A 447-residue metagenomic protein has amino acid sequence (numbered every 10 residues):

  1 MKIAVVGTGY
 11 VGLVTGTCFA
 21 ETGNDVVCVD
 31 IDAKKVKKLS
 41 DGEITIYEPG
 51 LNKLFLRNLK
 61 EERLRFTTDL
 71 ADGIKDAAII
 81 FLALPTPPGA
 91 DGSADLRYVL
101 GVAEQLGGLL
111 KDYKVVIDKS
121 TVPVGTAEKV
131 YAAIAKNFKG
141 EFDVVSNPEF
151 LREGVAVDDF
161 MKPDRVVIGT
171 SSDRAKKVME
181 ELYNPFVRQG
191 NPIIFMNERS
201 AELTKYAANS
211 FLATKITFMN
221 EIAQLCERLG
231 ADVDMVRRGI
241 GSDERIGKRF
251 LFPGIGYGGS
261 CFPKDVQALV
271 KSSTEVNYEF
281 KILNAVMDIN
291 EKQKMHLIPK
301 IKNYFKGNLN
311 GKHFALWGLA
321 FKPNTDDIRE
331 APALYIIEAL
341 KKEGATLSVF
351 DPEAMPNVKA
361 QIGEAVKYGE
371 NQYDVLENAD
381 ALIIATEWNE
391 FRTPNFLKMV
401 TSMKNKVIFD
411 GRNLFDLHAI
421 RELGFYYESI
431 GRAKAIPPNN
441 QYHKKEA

Functional and structural regions predicted by a protein language model:
M1-A447: Structural/interface elements that position substrates and couple domains in central-metabolism enzymes
